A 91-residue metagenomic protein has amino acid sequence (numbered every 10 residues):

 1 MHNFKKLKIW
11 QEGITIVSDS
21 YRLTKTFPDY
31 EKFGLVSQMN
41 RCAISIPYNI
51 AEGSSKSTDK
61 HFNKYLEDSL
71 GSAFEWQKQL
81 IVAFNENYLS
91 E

Functional and structural regions predicted by a protein language model:
M1-E91: Amphipathic alpha-helical assembly/interaction segments
